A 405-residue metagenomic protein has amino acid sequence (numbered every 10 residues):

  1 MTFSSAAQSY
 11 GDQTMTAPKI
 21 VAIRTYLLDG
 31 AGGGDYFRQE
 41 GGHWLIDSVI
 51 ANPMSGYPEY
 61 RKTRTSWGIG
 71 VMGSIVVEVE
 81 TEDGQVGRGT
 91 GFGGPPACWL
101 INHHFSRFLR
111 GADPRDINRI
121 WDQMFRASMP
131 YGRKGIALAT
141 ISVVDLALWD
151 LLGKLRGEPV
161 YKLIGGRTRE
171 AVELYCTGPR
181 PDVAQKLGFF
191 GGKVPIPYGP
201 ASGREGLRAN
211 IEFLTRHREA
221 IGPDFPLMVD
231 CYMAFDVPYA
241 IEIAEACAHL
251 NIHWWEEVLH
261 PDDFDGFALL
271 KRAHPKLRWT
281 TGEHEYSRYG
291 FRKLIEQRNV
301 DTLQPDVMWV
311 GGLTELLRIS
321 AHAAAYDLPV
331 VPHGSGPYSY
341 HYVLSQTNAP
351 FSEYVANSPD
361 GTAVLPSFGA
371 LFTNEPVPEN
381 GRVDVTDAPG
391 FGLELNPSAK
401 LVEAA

Functional and structural regions predicted by a protein language model:
Y10-K62, H333-A405: Flexible C-terminal active-site loop/helix
I20, G84, F105, V144 (+8 more regions): Conserved, mostly hydrophobic/aromatic
Q39, T63-T65, E80-L155: Metal- or metallocofactor-binding catalytic centers and their adjacent structured scaffolds across diverse enzyme
N52-E82: Active-site-flanking structural segment that lines cofactor/substrate pockets
Y57-P58, N251, D262-T281, E285-R382 (+1 more regions): Shared catalytic-loop signature of beta/alpha-barrel
T90, I141, G203-G206, V229-D236 (+5 more regions): Glycine- and other small-residue-rich loops at beta-strand/loop junctions that grip anionic moieties
I136-A139, D145-P181: Glycine-rich, aromatic-flanked loop segments that form ligand/cofactor-binding clefts across common enzyme folds
G165-L270, H274: Metal-dependent enolase-superfamily TIM-barrel catalytic cores that perform enediolate-based chemistry
